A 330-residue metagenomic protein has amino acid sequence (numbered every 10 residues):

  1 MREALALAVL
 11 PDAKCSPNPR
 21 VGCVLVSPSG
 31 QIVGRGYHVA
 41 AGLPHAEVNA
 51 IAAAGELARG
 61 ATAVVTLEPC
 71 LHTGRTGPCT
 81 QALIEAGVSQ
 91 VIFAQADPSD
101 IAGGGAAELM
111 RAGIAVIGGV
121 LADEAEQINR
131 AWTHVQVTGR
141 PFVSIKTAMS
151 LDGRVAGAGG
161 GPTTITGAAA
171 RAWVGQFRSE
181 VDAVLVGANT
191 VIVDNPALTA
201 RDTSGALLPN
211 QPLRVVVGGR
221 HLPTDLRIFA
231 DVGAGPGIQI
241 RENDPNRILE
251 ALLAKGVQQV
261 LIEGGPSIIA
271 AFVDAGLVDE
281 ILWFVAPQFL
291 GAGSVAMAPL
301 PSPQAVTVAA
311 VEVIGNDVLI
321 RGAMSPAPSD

Functional and structural regions predicted by a protein language model:
M1-S16, W132-V135: Short, basic/aromatic recognition patches
A4, G22, C70, L109 (+7 more regions): Residue-level signal for inorganic ion chemistry
R20-G30, T147-A148, I320: Short beta-strand scaffold segments in enzyme catalytic cores
V24-E124, A271-V273: Zn2+-dependent cytidine deaminase-like catalytic core
A40, Q95-S99, L121-A122, G219-H221 (+2 more regions): Short, acidic/turn-prone active-site loops that include or flank metal/cofactor- and phosphate-binding residues
R130-L261, S267-A270: Active-site ligand-binding patch in enzyme domains
D244-N246, A298-D330: Conserved histidine-centered catalytic loops in small-molecule metabolism enzymes
A275-V308: Flexible, gly/pro- and Lys/Arg-enriched active-site loops
